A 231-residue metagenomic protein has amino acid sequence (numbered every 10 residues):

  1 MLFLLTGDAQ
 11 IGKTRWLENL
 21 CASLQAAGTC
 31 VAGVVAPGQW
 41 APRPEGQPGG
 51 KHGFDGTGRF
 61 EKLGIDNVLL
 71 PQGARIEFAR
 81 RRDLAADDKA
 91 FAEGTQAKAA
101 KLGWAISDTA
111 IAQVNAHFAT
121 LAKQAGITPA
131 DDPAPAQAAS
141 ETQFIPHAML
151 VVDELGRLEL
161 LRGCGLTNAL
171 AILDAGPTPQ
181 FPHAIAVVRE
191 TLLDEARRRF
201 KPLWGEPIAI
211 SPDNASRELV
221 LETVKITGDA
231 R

Functional and structural regions predicted by a protein language model:
L2: Walker A (P-loop) ATP-phosphate-binding motif of ABC ATPase nucleotide-binding domains
L5: Hydrophobic anchor at the beta1->P-loop junction of P-loop NTPases
A9: The conserved Walker
K13: Conserved lysine of the Walker
E18-A97: N-terminal phosphate/diphosphate-binding loop that engages ATP/GTP or pyrophosphate donors across diverse enzyme folds
Q47-H52, P133-Q143: Intrinsic disorder/low-complexity segments
A86-P135, Q143-L150, L155, L161: Phosphate-binding/switch loop-helix module in NTP-utilizing enzymes
L155-R231: Replace "adjacent to P-loop NTPase cores in ATP/GTP-dependent enzymes" with "adjacent to NTP-binding cores
